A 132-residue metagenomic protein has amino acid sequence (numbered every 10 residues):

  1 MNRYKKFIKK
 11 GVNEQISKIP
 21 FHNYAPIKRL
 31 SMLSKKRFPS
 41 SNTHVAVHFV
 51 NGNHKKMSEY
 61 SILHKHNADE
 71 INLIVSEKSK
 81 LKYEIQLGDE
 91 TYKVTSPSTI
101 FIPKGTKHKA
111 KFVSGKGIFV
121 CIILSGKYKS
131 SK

Functional and structural regions predicted by a protein language model:
M1-S58: A short, N-terminal "cap"/entry segment at the start of jelly-roll beta-barrel domains of the cupin/DSBH fold
S34-S41, I62-H66, V75-S76: Short secondary-structure boundary/capping segments within folded domains
T43, N67-D69, L81: A generic structural signal for short beta-strands and their flanking turns/coil linkers
K56-N72, L87-G88: A short beta-loop-beta micro-motif enriched in histidine and acidic residues
N67, E77-S79, K104, S114: Short loop/turn positions at the edges of beta-strands in beta-sheet-rich folds
N72-S96: A short beta-strand-loop-beta hairpin characteristic of the jelly-roll/cupin
V94-S114: Conserved metal-binding segment of the jelly-roll/cupin
G115-K132: A short hydrophobic beta-strand segment most commonly corresponding to one strand of the jelly-roll/cupin
